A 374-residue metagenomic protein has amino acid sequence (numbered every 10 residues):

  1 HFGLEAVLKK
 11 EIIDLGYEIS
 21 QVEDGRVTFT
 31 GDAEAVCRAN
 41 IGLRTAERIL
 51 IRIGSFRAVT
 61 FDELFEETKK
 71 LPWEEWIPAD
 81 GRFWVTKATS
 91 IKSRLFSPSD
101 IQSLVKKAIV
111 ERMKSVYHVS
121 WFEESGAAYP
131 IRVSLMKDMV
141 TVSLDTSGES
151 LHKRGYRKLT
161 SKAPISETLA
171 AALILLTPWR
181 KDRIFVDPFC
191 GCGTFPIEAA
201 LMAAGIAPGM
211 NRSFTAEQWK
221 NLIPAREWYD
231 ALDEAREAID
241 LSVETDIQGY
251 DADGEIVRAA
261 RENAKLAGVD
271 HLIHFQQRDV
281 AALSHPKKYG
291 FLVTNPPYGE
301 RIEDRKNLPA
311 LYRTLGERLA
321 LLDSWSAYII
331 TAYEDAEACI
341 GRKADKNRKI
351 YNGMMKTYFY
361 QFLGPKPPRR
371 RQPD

Functional and structural regions predicted by a protein language model:
H1-Y129, P373: Non-catalytic nucleic-acid substrate-recognition regions in nucleic-acid-modifying enzymes
R38-T45, E149-R154, K158, G364-D374: Flexible, glycine-/basic-rich loop-and-beta segments that form/coincide with the SAM-dependent methyltransferase
S90-S93, S150, P297-R301: A short, flexible beta-alpha/helix-coil linker loop
I131-L144, Y360: C-terminal edge-of-domain segments
V142-L176: SAM-dependent Rossmann-like transferase core, predominantly class I methyltransferases with a strong bias toward
I165-S284, E300-R301, R305-N307: Conserved S-adenosyl-L-methionine
D279-A282, P286-D374: C-terminal catalytic and target-recognition region of SAM-dependent MTase-like enzymes, primarily methyltransferases
